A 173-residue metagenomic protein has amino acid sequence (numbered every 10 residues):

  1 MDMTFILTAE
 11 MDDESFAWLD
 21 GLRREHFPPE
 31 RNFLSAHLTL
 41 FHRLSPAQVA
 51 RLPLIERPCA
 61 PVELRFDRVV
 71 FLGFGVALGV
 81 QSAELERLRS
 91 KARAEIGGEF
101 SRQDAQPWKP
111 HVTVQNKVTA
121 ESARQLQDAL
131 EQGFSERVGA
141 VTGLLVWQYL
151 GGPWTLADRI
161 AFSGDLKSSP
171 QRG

Functional and structural regions predicted by a protein language model:
M1-E63, S82-A140, P153-G173: Basic, often amphipathic N-terminal segments
F41-H42, G73, Q148: Residues that line or immediately flank small-molecule/substrate-binding pockets and catalytic motifs
F66-L72: A short, structured active-site edge motif that brings together acidic residues
L72-F74, P153: Short acidic/glycine-enriched loop/turn segments that link adjacent beta-strands
V76-Q81: Short histidine-centered catalytic/ligand-binding loop motif
V141-G151: Short beta-strand segments and strand-loop junctions that repeat across beta-rich extracellular domains
